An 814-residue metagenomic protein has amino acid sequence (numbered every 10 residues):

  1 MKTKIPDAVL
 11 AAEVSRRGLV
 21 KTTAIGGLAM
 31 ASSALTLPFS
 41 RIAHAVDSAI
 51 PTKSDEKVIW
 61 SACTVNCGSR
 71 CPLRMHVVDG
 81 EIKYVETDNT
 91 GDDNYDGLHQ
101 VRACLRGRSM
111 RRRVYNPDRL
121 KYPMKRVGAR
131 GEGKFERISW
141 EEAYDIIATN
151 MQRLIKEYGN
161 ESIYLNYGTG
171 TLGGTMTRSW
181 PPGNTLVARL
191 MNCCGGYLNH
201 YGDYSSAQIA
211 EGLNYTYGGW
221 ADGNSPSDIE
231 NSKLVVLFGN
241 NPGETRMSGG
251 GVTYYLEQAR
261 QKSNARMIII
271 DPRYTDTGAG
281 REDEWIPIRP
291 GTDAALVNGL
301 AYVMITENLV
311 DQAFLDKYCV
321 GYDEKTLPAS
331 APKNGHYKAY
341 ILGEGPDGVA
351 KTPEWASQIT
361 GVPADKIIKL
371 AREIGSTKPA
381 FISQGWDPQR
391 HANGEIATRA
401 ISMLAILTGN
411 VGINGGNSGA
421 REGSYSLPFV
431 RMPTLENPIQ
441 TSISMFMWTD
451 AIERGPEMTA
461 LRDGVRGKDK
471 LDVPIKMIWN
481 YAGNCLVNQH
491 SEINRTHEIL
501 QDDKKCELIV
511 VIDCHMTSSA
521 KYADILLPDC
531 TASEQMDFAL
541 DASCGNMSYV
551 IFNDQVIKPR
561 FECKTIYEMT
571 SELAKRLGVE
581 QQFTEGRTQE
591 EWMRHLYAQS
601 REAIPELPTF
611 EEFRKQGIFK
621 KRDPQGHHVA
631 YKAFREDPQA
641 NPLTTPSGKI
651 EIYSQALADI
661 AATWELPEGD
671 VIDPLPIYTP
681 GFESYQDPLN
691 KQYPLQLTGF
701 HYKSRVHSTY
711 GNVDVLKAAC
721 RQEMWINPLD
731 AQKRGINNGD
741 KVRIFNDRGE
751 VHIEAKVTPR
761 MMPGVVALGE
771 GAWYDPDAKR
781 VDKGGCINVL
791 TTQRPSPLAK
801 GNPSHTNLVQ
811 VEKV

Functional and structural regions predicted by a protein language model:
K2-D7, P182-I270, A295, A405-Y522 (+2 more regions): Extended redox/cofactor-interaction regions of prokaryotic respiratory oxidoreductases
K2-L309, G335, A460, K468 (+4 more regions): N-terminal export/assembly segments and adjacent metallocofactor-ligating motifs of anaerobic energy-metabolism
G168-T169, K317-V320, I374, N417-L427 (+2 more regions): A glycine-rich phosphate-binding loop feature that marks nucleotide/adenosyl-phosphate handling sites
K262, R273-T377: Long, well-ordered, tryptophan-enriched scaffold segments
E282-I288, S548-P559: Short beta-alpha connecting loops at secondary-structure transitions that line or flank enzyme active sites
K333-N334, K338-R454: Active-site phosphate/pyrophosphate-binding segments
E507-L508, Q555-A574: Phosphate/diphosphate-binding loops
I566-Q616, S708-Y710, D714-W725, L729-V814: Long, contiguous, secondary-structure-rich segments that constitute the structural scaffold of globular domains
